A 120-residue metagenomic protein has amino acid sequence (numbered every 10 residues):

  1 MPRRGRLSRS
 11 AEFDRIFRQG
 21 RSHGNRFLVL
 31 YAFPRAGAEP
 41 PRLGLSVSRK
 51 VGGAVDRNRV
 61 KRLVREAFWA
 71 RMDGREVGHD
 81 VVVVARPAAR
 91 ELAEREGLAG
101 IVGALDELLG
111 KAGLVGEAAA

Functional and structural regions predicted by a protein language model:
M1-A120: Positively charged, solvent-exposed patches that mediate nucleic-acid binding
